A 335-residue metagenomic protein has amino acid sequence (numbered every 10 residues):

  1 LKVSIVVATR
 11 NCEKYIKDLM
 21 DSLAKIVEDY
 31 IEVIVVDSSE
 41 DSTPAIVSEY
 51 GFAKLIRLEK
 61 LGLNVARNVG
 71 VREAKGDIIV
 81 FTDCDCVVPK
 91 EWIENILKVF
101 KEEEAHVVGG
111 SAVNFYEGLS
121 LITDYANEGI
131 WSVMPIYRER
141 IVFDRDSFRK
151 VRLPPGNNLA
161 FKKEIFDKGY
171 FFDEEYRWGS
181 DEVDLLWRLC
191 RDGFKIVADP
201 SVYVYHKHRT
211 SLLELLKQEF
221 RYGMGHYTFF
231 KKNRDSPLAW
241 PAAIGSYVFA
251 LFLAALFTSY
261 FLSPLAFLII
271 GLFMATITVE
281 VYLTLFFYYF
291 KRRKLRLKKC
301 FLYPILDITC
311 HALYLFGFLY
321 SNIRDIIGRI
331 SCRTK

Functional and structural regions predicted by a protein language model:
D21-Y30: Short, acidic, metal-binding catalytic loop of nucleotide-sugar glycosyltransferases
S22, V36-A45, C86: A conserved acidic beta->alpha catalytic loop
L58-A74, G156: Glycine-rich, basic loop-to-helix element that forms the pyrophosphate-binding segment of sugar-nucleotide handling
I79: Short aromatic/hydrophobic "clamp" motif used to bind/position activated sugar donors
E91-D124: Conserved donor NDP-sugar-binding/catalytic core segment of glycosyltransferases
G110-S111, E128-V151: Short, flexible, basic/aromatic active-site loop/helix in glycosyltransferases
Y116, D173-W178, E182-R234: Catalytic donor/gating beta->alpha subdomain of glycosyltransferases that bind UDP-sugars
R140-F161, R177-W178, V204, R234-P237: A recurrent flexible, glycine/aromatic-enriched loop bordering the glycosyltransferase active site that acts as
